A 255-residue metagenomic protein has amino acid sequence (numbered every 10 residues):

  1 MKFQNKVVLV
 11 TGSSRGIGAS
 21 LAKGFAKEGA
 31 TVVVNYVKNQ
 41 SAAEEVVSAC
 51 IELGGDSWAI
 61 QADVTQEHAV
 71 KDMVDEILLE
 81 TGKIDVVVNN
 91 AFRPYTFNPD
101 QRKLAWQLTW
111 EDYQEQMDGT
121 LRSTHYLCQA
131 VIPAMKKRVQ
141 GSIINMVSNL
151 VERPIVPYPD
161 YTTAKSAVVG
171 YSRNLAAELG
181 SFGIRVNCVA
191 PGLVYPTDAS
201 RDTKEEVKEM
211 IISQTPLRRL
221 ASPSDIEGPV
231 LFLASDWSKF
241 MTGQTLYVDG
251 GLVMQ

Functional and structural regions predicted by a protein language model:
V7, S14-R15: Conserved glycine-rich cofactor-binding loop
E28-E45: Conserved glycine-rich Rossmann-like NAD(P)H-binding loop of the short-chain dehydrogenase/reductase
F97-M117, S200, I211: Substrate-binding pocket helix/loop in short-chain dehydrogenase/reductase
Q101-K103, D160, S181, C188-T215 (+1 more regions): A glycine/serine/threonine-rich, flexible loop-to-helix segment that serves as the NAD(P) cofactor-binding "lid"
W106-H125, Q140, I144, Y161 (+2 more regions): Catalytic Tyr-X3-Lys loop
C128, A164, S172: Active-site helix of classical SDR
P133, A177-E178, K239: Alpha-helical segment proximal to the catalytic Tyr-Lys
G180, R185, M241-G243, D249: Short, small/polar-rich loop/turn modules that mediate ligand/substrate recognition or access, typified
